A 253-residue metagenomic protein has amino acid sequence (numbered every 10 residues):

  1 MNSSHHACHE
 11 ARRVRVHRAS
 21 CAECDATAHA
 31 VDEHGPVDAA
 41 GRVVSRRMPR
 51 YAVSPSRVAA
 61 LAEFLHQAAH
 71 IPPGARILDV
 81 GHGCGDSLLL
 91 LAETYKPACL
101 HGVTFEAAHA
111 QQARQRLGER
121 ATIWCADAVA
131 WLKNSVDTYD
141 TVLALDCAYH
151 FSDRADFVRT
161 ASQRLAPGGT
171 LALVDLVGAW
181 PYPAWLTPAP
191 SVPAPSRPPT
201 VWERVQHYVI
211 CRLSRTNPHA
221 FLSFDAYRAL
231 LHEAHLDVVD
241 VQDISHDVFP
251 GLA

Functional and structural regions predicted by a protein language model:
R46-E63: Conserved SAM-binding loop and adjacent beta-strand
C84-A130: Class I SAM-dependent methyltransferase SAM/SAH-binding core
L132-V142: A short acidic, Gly/Pro-enriched loop at the edge of an enzyme's catalytic core that lines a small-molecule cofactor
T141-D153: A short SAM/SAH-binding and catalytic strip from SAM-dependent methyltransferases
A155-T170: A short glycine-rich, Lys/Arg-flanked "PGG" loop and its adjoining helix->strand segment in the class I
A172-Y208: Conserved class I S-adenosyl-L-methionine
H219-H235: Short alpha-helix
D237-A253: Conserved catalytic loop of SAM-dependent methyltransferase domains
